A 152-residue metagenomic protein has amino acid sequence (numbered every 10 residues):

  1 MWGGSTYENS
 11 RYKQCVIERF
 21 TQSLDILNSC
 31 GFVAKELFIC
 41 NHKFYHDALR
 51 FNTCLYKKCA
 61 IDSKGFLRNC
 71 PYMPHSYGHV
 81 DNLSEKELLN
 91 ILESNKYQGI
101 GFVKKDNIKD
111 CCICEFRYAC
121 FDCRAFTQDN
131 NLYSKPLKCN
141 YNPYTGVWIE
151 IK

Functional and structural regions predicted by a protein language model:
M1, T6, V80-S84, T127-S134 (+1 more regions): Generic structural signal for short, solvent-exposed loop/turn connectors between secondary structure elements
W2-M73, A119: A C-terminal junction/extension of Radical SAM enzymes
K13-S23, D81-N82, T145-K152: Short secondary-structure transition/capping segments
R19-I39, Y72-I113: C-terminal accessory region of radical SAM enzymes
H46-D47, K104-N107, I113-F116, L132: Residue-level signal for mature regions of secreted extracellular proteins and peptides
L67, M73-S76, L83-K86, F126 (+1 more regions): A generic structural micro-environment signature that highlights single residues at secondary-structure boundaries
E115-K152: Radical SAM enzyme core and accessory elements
